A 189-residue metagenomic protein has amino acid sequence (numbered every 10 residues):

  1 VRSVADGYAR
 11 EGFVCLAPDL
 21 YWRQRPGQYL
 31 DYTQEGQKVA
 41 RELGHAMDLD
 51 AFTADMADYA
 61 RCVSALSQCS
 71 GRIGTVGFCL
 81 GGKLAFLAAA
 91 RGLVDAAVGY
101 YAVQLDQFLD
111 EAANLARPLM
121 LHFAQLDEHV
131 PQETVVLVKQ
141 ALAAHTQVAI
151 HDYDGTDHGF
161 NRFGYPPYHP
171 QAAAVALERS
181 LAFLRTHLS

Functional and structural regions predicted by a protein language model:
V1-S189: N-terminal cap/leader regions of alpha/beta-hydrolase-fold enzymes, predominantly small-molecule hydrolases
